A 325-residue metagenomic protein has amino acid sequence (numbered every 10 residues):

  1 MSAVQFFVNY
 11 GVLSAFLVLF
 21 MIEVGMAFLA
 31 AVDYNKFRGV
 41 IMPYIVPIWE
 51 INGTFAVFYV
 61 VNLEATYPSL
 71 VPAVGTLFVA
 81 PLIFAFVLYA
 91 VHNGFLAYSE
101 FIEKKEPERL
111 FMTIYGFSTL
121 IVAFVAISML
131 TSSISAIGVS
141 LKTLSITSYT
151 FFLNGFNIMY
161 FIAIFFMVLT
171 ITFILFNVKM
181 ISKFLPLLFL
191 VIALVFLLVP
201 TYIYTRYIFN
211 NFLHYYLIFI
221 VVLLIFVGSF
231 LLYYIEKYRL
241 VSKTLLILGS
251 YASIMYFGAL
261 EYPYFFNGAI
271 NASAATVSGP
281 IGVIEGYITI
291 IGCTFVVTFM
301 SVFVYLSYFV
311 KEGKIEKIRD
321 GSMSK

Functional and structural regions predicted by a protein language model:
M1-N52, V57-Y59: N-terminal signal-anchor module of multipass membrane proteins
A3-F7, P47, I146-F161, Y215 (+1 more regions): Short aromatic-rich membrane-water interface segments that cap or initiate transmembrane helices in multi-pass membrane
L13-I22, F58, F84-N93, V122-M129 (+3 more regions): Hydrophobic cores of alpha-helical transmembrane segments in multi-pass inner/ER membrane proteins, independent
A15-I22, V195-Y204, F212-K325: C-terminal transmembrane-bundle signature of multipass membrane proteins, characterized by strong activation on
K36-M42, I102-F111, L175-L185, Y233-K243: Membrane-interface helix-boundary motifs at transmembrane edges
V46-P68, F124, I192-L198: A generic, lipid-embedded transmembrane alpha helix
S69-A85, V91-I162: Membrane-interface helix-loop-helix junctions at boundaries between adjacent transmembrane segments
I137-S229: Generic multipass alpha-helical transmembrane bundles of integral membrane proteins
